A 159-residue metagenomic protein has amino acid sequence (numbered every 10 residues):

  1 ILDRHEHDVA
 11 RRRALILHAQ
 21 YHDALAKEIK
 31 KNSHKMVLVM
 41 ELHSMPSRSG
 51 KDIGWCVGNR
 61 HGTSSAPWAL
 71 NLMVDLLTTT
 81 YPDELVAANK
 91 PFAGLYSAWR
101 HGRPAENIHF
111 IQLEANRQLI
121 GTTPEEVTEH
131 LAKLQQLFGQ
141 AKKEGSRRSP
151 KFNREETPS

Functional and structural regions predicted by a protein language model:
I1-H18: A basic- and aromatic-enriched beta-loop-alpha substructure that forms the phosphate/nucleotide- and DNA/RNA-contacting
L15, A19-T122: Catalytic cores of processing enzymes, dominated by hydrolases/peptidases, characterized by acidic/His-rich
G121-S159: His/Asp/Glu-rich mid-to-C-terminal helical/loop segments that flank catalytic regions of hydrolases
